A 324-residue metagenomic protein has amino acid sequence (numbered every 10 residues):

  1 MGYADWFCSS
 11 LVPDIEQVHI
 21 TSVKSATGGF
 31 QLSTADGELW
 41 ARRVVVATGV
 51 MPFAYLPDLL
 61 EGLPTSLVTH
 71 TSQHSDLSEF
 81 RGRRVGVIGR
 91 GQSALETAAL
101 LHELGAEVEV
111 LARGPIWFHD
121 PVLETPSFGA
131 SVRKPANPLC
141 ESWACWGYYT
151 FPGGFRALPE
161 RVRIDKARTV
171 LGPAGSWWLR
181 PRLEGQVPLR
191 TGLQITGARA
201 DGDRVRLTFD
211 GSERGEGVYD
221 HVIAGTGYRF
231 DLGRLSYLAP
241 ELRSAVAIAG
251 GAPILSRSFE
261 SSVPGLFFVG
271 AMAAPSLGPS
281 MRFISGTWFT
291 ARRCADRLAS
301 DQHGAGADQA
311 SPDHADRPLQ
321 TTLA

Functional and structural regions predicted by a protein language model:
M1-Q92, E96-A324: Flavin (primarily FAD) cofactor-binding/catalytic cores of flavoenzymes
